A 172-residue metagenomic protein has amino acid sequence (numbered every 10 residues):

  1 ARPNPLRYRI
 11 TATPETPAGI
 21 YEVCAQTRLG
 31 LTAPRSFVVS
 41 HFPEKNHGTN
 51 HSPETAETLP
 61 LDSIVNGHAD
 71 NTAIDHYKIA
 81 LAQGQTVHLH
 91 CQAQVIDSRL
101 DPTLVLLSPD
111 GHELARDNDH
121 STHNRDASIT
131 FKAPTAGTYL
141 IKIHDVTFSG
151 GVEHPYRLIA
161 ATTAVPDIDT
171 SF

Functional and structural regions predicted by a protein language model:
A1-R9, T13-P34, H41-P43: Glycan-association/targeting regions that enable binding to alpha-glucans and other polysaccharides
N4-P5, P14, A18, T27-R28 (+2 more regions): Acidic, Ser/Thr/Pro-rich low-complexity intrinsically disordered segments
P34-L61, T163-T170: Predominantly extracellular/luminal regions of secreted and cell-surface proteins, especially disulfide-bonded
